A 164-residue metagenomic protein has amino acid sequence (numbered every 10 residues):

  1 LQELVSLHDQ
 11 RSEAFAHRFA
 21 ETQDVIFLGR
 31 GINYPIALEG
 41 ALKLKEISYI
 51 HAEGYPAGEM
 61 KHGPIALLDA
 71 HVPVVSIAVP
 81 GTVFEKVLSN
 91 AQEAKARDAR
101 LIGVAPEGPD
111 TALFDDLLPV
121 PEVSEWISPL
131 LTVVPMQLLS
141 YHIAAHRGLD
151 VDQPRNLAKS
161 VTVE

Functional and structural regions predicted by a protein language model:
L1-P73, A145-E164: Active-site phosphate/pyrophosphate-binding segments
R30, I77-P121, L139: Glycine-rich phosphate-binding loops that contact phosphosugars or nucleotide phosphates
L42, Q92, H142: Surface-exposed charge patches
I47-H51, V75-S76, A96-R100, V123-E125 (+2 more regions): Short, surface-exposed linear patches
E59-K95, S124-Q137, A145: Glycine-rich, anion-gripping cofactor-binding loops and their flanking helix/strand elements in enzyme active sites
F114-E164: Short alpha-helices
